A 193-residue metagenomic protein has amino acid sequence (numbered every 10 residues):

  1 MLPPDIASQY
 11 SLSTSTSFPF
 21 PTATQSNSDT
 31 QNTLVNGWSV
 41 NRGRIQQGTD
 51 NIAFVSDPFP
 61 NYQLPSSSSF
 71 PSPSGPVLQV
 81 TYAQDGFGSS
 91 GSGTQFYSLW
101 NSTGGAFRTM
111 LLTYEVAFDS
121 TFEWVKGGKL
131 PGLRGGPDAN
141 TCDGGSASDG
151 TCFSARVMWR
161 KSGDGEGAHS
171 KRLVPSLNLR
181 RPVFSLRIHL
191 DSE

Functional and structural regions predicted by a protein language model:
M1-E193: Low-complexity, Ser/Thr/Pro/Gly-rich disordered linker/stalk regions
